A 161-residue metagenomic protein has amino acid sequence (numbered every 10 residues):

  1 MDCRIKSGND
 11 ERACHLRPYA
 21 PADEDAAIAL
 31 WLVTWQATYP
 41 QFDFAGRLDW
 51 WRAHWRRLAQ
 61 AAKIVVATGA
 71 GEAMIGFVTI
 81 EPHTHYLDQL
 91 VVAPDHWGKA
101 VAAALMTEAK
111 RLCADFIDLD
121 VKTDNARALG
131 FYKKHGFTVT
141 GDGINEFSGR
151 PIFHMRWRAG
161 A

Functional and structural regions predicted by a protein language model:
M1-A22, W157, A161: Conserved N-terminal entry element of GNAT/NAT acetyltransferase domains
M1-S7, P94, T107, L112-A114 (+2 more regions): Intrinsically disordered, low-complexity, positively biased terminal segments
P18-D95, M106-E108, L112: Acetyl-CoA-dependent GNAT
A62, G149-M155: Short hydrophobic/aromatic beta-strand or adjacent loop that forms the aromatic wall/cage of a ligand/substrate-binding
A93-D95, K99, T123-D124: Active-site acidic-Proline motif in GNAT/NAT acetyltransferases
A103-A104, D124-G141, F147-P151: Conserved active-site alpha-helix within GNAT-family acetyltransferase domains
L112-D124: Conserved GNAT acetyl-CoA-binding A-motif
